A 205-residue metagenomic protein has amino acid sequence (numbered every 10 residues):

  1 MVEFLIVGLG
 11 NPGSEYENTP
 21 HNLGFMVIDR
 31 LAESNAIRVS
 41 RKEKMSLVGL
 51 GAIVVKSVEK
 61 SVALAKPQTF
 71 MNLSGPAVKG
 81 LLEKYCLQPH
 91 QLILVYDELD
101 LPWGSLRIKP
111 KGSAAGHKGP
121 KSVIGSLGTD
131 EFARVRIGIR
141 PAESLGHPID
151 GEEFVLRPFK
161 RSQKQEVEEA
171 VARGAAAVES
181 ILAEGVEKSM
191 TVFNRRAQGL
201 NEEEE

Functional and structural regions predicted by a protein language model:
M1-K111, P120-R136, A142-E153, K164-A172 (+1 more regions): Nucleotide and nucleotide-moiety/phosphate-recognizing core
A114: Conserved TIR/SEFIR loop-to-helix hotspot centered on a Trp-containing motif with a nearby acidic residue
